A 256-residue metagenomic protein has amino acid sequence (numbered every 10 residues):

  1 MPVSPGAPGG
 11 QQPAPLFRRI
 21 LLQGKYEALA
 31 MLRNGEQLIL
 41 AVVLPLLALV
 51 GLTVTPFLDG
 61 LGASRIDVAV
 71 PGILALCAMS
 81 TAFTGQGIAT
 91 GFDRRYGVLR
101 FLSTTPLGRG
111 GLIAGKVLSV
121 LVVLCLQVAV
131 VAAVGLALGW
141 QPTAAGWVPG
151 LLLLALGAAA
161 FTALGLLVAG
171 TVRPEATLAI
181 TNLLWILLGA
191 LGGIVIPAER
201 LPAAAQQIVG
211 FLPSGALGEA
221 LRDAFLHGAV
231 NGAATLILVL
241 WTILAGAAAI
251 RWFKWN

Functional and structural regions predicted by a protein language model:
M1-G6, G51-T53, E219-N256: Alpha-helical transmembrane segments of multi-pass membrane transporters/translocases
P2-Q23, I194-A233: Short hydrophobic, aromatic-rich alpha-helical segments embedded in or entering the lipid bilayer of multi-pass
R19-L22, Q37, A41, P45 (+10 more regions): Residue-level signature of transmembrane alpha-helical entry/exit and packing/kink sites in multi-pass membrane
A30-G60, I66-G85, L126, W185-G189 (+1 more regions): Hydrophobic alpha-helical transmembrane segments of multi-pass membrane transport/permease proteins
M31, A82-L107: Transmembrane helix boundary and interhelical loop/hinge segments in multi-pass membrane proteins
V50-D59, A169-F211, G215: Transmembrane helix segments
T53-F57, F92, F101, L136 (+7 more regions): Transmembrane helix-loop junction
R109-I180, G228-V239, I243-A247: Alpha-helical transmembrane segments and their short interhelical loops
